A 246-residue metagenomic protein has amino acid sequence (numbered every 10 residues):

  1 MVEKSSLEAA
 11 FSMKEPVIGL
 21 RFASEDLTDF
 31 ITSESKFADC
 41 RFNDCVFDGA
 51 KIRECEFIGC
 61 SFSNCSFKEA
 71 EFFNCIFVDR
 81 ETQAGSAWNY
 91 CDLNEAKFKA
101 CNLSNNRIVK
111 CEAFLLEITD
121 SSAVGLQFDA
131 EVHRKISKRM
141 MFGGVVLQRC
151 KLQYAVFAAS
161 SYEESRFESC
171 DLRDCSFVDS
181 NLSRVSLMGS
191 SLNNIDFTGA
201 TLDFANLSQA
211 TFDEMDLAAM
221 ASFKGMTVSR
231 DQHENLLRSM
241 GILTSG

Functional and structural regions predicted by a protein language model:
M1-G246: Tandem repeat scaffolds
